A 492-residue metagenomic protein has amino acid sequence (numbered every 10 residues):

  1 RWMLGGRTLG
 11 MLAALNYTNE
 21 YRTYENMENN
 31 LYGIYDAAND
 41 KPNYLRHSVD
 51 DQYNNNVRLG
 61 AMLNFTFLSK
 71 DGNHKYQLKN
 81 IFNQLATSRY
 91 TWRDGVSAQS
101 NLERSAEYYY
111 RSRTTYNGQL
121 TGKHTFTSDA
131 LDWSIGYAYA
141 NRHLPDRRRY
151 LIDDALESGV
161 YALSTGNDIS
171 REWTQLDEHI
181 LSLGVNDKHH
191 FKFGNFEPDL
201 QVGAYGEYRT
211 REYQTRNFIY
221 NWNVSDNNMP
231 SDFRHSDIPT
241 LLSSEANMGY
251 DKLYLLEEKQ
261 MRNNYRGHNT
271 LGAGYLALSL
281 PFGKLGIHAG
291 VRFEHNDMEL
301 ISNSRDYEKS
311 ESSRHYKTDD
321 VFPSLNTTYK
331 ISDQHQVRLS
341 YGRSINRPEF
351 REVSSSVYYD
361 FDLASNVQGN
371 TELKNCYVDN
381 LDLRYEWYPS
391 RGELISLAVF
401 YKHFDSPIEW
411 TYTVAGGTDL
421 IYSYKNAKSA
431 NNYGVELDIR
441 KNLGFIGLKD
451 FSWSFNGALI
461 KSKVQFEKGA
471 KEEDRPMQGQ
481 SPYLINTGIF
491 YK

Functional and structural regions predicted by a protein language model:
R1-T91, R113-L120, P323-L325: Transmembrane beta-barrel wall of Gram-negative outer-membrane proteins
W2-L9, K70-N73, T127-A130, H190-L200 (+5 more regions): Short loop/turn motifs that connect adjacent beta-strands in outer-membrane beta-barrel proteins
L9-A13, H74-L78, L131-I135, P198-A204 (+7 more regions): Transmembrane beta-strands of outer-membrane beta-barrel proteins
Y17-Y21, F82-A86, F126, Y137-H143 (+12 more regions): Transmembrane beta-strands of outer-membrane beta-barrel pores
L45-Y53, L85-T87, S170, N186-Q334 (+1 more regions): Signature of Gram-negative outer-membrane beta-barrel scaffolds
V57-L63, T114-L120, H179-V185, T270-L276 (+7 more regions): Hydrophobic, lipid-facing positions within transmembrane beta-strands of outer-membrane proteins
A130-G136, A140-I152, K284, R338 (+4 more regions): Membrane-embedded beta-barrel scaffold of Gram-negative outer-membrane proteins
F400-F404, I421-K492: Gram-negative outer-membrane beta-barrel transporters
